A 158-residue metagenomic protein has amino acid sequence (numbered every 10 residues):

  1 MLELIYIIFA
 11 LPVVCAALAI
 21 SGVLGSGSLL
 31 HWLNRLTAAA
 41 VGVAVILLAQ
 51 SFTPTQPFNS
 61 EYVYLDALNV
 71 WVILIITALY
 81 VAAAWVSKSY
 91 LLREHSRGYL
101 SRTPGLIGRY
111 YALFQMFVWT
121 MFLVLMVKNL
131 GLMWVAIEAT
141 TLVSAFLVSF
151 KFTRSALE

Functional and structural regions predicted by a protein language model:
M1-A112: Transmembrane helix-loop-helix hairpins at membrane boundaries of multipass inner-membrane proteins
R109-M116, T120-E158: Alpha-helical multi-pass transmembrane bundles of energy-transducing inner-membrane proteins
